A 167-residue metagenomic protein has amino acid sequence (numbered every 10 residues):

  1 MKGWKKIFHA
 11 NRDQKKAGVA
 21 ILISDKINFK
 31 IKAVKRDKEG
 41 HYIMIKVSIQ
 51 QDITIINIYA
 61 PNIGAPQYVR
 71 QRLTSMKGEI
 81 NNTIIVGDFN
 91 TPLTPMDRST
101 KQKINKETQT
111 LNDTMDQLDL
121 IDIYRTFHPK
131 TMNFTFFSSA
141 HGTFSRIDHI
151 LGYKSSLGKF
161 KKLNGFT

Functional and structural regions predicted by a protein language model:
M1-T167: A shared catalytic/ligand-binding motif for oxyanion handling
